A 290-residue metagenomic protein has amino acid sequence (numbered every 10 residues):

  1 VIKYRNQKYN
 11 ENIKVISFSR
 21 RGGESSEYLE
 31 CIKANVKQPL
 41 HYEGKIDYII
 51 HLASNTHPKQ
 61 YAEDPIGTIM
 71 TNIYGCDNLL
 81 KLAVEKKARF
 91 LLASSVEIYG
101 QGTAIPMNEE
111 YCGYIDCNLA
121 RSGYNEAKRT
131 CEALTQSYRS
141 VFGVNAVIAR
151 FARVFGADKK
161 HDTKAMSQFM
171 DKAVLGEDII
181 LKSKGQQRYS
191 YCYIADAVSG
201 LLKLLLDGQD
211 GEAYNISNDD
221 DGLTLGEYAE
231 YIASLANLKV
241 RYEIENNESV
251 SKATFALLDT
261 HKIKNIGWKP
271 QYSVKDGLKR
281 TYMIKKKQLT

Functional and structural regions predicted by a protein language model:
V1-Y48: N-terminal Rossmann/SDR dinucleotide-binding element
F18, A173-T290: C-terminal substrate-binding subdomain of Rossmann-fold SDR/epimerase-dehydratase oxidoreductases
G44, I49, E63-L92: NAD(P)-cofactor binding segment of oxidoreductase domains
A53-T56, S94-V96: Conserved NAD(P)H cofactor-binding loop of Rossmann-fold oxidoreductase domains
K59-I66, Q101-M107, K159-K160: Conserved catalytic-core motifs of eukaryotic protein kinase domains, centered on the activation segment
D77-R121: Conserved Rossmann-fold NAD(P)-dependent oxidoreductase catalytic core, especially the SDR/UDP-sugar
A104-E110, A133-Y189, I194-L205, A229-L235: NAD(P)-dependent short-chain dehydrogenase/reductase
G123, A127-T130: Active-site helix of classical SDR
